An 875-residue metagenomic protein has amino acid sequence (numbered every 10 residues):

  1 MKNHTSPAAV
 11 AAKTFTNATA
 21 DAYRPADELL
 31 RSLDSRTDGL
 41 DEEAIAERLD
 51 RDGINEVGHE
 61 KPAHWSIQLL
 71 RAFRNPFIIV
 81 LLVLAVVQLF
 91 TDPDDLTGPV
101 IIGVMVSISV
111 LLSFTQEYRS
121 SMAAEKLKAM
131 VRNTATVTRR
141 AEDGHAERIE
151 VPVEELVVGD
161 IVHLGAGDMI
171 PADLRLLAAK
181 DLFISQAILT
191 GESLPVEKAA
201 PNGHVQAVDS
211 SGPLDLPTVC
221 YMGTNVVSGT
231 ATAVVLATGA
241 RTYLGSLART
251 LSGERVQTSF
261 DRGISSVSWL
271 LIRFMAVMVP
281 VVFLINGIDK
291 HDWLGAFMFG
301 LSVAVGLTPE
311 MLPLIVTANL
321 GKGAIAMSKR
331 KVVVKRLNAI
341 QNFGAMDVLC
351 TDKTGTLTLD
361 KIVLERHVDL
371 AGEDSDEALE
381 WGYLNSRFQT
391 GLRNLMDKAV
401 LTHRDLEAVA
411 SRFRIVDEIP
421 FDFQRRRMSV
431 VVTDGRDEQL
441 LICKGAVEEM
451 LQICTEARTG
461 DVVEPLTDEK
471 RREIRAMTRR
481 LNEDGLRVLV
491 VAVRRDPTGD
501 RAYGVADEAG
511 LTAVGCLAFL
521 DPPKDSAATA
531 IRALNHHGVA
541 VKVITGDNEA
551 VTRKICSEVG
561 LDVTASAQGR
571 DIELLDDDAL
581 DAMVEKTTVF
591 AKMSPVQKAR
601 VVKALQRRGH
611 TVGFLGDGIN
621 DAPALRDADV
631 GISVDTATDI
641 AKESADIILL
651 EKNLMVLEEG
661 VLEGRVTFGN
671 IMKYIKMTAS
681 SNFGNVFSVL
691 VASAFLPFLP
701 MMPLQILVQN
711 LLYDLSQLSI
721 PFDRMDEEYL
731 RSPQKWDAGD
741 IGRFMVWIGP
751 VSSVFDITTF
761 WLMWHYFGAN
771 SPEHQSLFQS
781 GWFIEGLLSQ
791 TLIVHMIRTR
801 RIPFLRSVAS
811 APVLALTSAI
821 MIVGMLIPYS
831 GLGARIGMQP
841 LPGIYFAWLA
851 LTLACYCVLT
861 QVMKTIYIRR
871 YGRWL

Functional and structural regions predicted by a protein language model:
M1-V157, V162-I170, R175-V256, R262-W269 (+1 more regions): Non-lumenal N-terminal regulatory segments of integral membrane proteins
R36, V219-V227, N342-T512, F519 (+7 more regions): Cytosolic catalytic regions of ATP/NTP-dependent phosphoryl-transfer enzymes
D52-T138, A240-T242, A248-K329, A339 (+7 more regions): Hydrophobic alpha-helical segments characteristic of transmembrane helices in integral membrane transporters
I54-V86, S121, D209-V219, T250-V277 (+6 more regions): Soluble-to-membrane junctions at the N-terminal ends of transmembrane alpha-helices in multi-pass ion-transporting
R71-T91, V106-V110, R132-N133, W269-G287 (+9 more regions): Alpha-helical transmembrane segments of multi-pass membrane proteins, especially the membrane-embedded transport
V282, N286, L320-K322, V559 (+3 more regions): Membrane-embedded transport module
A528-A530, H536, N548-V559, V596-R607 (+2 more regions): Acidic, divalent-metal-coordinating active-site segment for phosphoryl/phosphodiester hydrolysis, typified by short
L690-F698, H765-Y766, P803, L826-P842: Transmembrane helix-loop junctions at the membrane interface of multipass transporters and ion channels
